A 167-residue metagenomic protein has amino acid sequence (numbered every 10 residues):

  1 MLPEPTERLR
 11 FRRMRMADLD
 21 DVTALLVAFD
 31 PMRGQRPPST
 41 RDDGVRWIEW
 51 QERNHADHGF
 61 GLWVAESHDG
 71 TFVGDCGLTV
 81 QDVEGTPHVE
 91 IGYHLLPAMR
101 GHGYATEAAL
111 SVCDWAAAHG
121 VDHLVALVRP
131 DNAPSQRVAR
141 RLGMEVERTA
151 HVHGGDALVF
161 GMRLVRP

Functional and structural regions predicted by a protein language model:
M1-P37, V45, E49, L62-P167: Acyl-donor (CoA/ACP) binding surface of acyl/acetyltransferases
T40: Acidic-and-aromatic substrate-binding clefts and catalytic sites of carbohydrate-active enzymes
N54-H58: Short loop/turn motifs at secondary-structure junctions and domain boundaries
